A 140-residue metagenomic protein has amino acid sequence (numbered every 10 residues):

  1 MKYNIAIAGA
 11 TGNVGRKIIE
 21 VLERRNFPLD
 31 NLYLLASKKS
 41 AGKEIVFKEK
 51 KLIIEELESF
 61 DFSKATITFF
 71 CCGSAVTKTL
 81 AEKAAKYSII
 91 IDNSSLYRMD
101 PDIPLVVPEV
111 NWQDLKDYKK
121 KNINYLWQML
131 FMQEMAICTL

Functional and structural regions predicted by a protein language model:
M1-L140: N-terminal Rossmann-like NAD(P) cofactor-binding subdomain of oxidoreductases, focused on the glycine-rich
